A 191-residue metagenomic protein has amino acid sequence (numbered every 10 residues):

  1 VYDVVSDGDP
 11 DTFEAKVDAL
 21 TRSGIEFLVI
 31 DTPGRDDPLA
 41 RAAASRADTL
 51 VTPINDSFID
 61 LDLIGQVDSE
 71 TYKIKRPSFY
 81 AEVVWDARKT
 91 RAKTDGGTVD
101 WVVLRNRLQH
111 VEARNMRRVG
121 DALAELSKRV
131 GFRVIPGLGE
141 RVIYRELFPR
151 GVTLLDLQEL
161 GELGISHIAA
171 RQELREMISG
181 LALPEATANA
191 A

Functional and structural regions predicted by a protein language model:
V1-L28, G34, E159-L160: P-loop/Walker-type NTP enzyme "switch/lid" segment
D3, E26-I30, L50, D86-A87 (+3 more regions): A near-ubiquitous, low-amplitude feature marking generic local secondary-structure context
D9, D60-I64, A170-L174: Phosphate/oxyanion-binding active-site loops and adjacent basic polyanion-contact surfaces
F13-V17, V67, M177, L181: Generic hydrophobic alpha-helical segments
L20, V83-A87, M177: Generic hydrophobic, helix-prone segments enriched in Leu/Val/Ile
P33-P136: Conserved catalytic-core segment of NTP-binding enzymes
K93-A191: C-terminal lobe/tail of nucleotide-utilizing enzymes
